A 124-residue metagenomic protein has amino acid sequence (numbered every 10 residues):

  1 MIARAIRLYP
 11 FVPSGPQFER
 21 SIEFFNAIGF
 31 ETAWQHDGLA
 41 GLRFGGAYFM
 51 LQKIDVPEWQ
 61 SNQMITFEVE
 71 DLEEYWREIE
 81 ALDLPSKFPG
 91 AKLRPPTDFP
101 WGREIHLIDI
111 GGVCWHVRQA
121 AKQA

Functional and structural regions predicted by a protein language model:
M1-E19, I65, A121-A124: N-terminal beta-strand motif that seeds the catalytic metal site of vicinal oxygen chelate
A3-I6, P57-N62, F99: Short glycine-enriched loop/turn motifs at secondary-structure junctions
F11-S14, K53, D98-P100, H106 (+1 more regions): Short beta->alpha transition motifs characteristic of CBS
V12-F49: Core segments of cupin and vicinal oxygen chelate
P16, I65-C114: Vicinal oxygen chelate
H36-L39, W59, F99-R103: Short acidic/glycine-enriched loop/turn segments that link adjacent beta-strands
L42-G46, L107-I110, A120: Active-site beta-strand termini and strand-to-loop segments that position acidic
G46-F49, V56-P57, L72-Y75: Short, charged/polar surface micro-motifs in flexible loops or helix N-caps
